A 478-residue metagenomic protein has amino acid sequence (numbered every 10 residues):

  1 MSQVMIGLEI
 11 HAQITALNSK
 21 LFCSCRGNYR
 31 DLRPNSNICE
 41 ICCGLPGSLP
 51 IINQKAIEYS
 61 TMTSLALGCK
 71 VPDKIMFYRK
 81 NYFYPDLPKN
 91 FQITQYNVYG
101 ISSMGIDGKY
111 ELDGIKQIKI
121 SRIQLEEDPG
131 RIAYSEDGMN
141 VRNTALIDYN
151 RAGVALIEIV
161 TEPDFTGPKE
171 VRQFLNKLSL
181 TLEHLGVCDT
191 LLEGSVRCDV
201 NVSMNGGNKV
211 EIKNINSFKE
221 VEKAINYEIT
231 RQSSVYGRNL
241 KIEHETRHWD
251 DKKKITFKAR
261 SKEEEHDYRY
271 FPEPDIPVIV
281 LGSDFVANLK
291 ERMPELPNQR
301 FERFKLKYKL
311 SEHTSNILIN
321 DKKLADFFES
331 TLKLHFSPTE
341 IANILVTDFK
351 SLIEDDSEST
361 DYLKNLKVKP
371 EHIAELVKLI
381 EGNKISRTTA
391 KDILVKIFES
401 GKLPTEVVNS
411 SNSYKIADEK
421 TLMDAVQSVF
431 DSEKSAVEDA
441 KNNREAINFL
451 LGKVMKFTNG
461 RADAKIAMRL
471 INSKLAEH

Functional and structural regions predicted by a protein language model:
M1-E295, E312, K333-S337: Basic, nucleic-acid-interacting segments
Q54-I57, R172-L175, F218-E222, E264 (+8 more regions): Amphipathic alpha-helical transducer elements in NTP-driven molecular machines
Y149-V154, L192-C198, K219, Y414-H478: C-terminal non-catalytic interaction appendages of large macromolecular assemblies
G194-G206, K305-E329, T339-D356, V368-I373 (+2 more regions): Core structural elements
T230, A325, V346-E354, V395-E399 (+5 more regions): Amphipathic alpha-helical core segments of compact helical bundles
F285-R292, E329-F336, E371-I385: Extended, non-catalytic structural segments that build the interaction scaffolds of large macromolecular assemblies
K309, L332-I341, K384, K441-A446: Structural motif
T360-A374, K378, K384-K456: Strongly charged, low-complexity linkers/loops
